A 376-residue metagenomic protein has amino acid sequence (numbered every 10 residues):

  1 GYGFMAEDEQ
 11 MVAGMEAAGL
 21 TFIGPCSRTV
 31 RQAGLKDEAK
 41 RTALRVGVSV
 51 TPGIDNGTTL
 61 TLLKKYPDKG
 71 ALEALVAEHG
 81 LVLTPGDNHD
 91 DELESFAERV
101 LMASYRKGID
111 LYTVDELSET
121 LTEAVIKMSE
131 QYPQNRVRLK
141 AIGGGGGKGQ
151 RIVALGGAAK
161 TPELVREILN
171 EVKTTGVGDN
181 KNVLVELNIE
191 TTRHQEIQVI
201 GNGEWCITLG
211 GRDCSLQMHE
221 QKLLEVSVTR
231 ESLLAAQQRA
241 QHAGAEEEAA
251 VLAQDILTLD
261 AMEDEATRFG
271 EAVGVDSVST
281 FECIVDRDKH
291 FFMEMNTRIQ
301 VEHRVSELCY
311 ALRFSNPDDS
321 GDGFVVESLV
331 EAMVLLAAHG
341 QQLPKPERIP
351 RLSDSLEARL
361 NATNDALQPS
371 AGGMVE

Functional and structural regions predicted by a protein language model:
G1-G34, G47-L60: A short, GP-enriched loop/loop-strand-helix hinge that lies immediately N-terminal to, or at the N-terminal rim
Y2, A6, S27-G34, Y112 (+5 more regions): Alpha-helix capping and helix-loop boundary segments enriched in small/acidic/polar residues
E9, K36-D37, E302, E327: Alpha-helix N-cap/helix-start capping motif
Q10, T122-A124, L343: Short alpha-helical segments and helix-capping/turn motifs at coil-helix boundaries
M11, A39, L72, V125 (+1 more regions): Aromatic/hydrophobic pocket-lining residues that form π-stacking "cages" and hydrophobic walls in ligand
E16, L20, G24, Q131 (+2 more regions): ATP-dependent carboxylate activation and anion-phosphoryl transfer catalytic cores that bind Mg-ATP to form
K40-L44: Structural element of the ATP-grasp superfamily
R45-L155, L164, I168, V177-N180 (+1 more regions): Rossmann-like NAD(P)H-binding beta-loop-alpha module
